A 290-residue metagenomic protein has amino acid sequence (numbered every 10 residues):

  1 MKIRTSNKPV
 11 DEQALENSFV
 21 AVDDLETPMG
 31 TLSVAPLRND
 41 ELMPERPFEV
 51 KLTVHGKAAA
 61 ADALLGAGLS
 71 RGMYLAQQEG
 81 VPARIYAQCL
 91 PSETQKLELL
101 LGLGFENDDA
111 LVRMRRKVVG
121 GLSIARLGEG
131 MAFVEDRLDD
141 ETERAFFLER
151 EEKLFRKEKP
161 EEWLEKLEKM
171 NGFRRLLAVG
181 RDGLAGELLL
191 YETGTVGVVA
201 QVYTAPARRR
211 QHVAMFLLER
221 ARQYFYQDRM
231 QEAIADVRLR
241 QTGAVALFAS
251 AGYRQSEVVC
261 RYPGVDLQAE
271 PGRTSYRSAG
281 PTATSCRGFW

Functional and structural regions predicted by a protein language model:
M1-H55, G66-R71, G288-W290: N-terminal charged segments
M1-S18, A125-E158, P271-W290: Short amphipathic alpha-helix that is part of the acyltransferase structural core
K8-D11, L32-D40, R156-A205: A conserved beta-strand-loop-helix scaffold within acyl/acetyltransferase catalytic domains
V20-V22, P47-D62, L90, V202-R210 (+1 more regions): A short, internal acetyl-CoA/4′-phosphopantetheine-binding micro-motif in the GNAT/acyltransferase core
E26-M29, G183-G186, G243: Glycine-rich acetyl-CoA-binding "A-motif" of GNAT/NAT acetyltransferases
H55-E129, V259-V265: Acyl-donor-binding surface of acyltransferase catalytic domains
A58-M73, T204, R210-Q223, Q227 (+2 more regions): Conserved acetyl-CoA-binding loop-helix of GNAT-fold acetyltransferases
P91-D109, Q211, M215, L239-E257: Conserved active-site alpha-helix within GNAT-family acetyltransferase domains
